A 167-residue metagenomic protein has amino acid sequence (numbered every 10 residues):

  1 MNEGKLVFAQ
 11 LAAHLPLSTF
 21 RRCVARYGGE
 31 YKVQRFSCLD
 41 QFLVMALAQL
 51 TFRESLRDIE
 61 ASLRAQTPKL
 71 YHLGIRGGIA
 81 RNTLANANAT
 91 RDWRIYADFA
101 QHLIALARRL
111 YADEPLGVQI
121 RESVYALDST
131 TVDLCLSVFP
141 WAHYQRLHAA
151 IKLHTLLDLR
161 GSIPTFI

Functional and structural regions predicted by a protein language model:
M1-I167: Conserved, well-structured functional cores that handle cations and Mg-NTP chemistry
